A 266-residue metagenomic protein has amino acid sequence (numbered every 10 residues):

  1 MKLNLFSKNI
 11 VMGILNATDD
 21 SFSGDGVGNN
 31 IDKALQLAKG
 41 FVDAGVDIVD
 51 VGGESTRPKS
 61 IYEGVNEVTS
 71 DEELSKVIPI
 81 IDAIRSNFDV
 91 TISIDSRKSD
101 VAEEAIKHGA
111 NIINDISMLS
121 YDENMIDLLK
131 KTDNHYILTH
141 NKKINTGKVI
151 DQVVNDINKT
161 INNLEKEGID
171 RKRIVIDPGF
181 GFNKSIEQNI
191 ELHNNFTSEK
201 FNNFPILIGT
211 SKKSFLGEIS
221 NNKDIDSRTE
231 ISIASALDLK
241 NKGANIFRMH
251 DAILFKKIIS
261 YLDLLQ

Functional and structural regions predicted by a protein language model:
M1-F22, N162, E167-R171, S260 (+1 more regions): N-terminal amphipathic alpha-helix/helix-capping segment at the start of soluble metabolic enzymes
L3-I14, N29-A44: N-terminal structural segment of carbohydrate-active enzymes
N4, F41, V46-I48, K76 (+1 more regions): Active-site loop-to-helix "anion-binding N-cap" substructures in soluble metabolic enzymes
N4, I94, D224, R228: Residue-level marker of regulatory loop/turn positions in helix-turn-helix DNA-binding domains and in histidine
F6, A44, H108, I169 (+1 more regions): Structured loop/turn residues at beta-strand edges in well-structured enzyme cores
I10-I14, D47-D50, T91-S93, N111-I112 (+4 more regions): Structural preference for beta-strand elements that scaffold enzyme active sites
S21-G40, T56-P79, A83, F88 (+4 more regions): Active-site-adjacent loop and "lid" segments of alpha/beta metabolic enzymes
